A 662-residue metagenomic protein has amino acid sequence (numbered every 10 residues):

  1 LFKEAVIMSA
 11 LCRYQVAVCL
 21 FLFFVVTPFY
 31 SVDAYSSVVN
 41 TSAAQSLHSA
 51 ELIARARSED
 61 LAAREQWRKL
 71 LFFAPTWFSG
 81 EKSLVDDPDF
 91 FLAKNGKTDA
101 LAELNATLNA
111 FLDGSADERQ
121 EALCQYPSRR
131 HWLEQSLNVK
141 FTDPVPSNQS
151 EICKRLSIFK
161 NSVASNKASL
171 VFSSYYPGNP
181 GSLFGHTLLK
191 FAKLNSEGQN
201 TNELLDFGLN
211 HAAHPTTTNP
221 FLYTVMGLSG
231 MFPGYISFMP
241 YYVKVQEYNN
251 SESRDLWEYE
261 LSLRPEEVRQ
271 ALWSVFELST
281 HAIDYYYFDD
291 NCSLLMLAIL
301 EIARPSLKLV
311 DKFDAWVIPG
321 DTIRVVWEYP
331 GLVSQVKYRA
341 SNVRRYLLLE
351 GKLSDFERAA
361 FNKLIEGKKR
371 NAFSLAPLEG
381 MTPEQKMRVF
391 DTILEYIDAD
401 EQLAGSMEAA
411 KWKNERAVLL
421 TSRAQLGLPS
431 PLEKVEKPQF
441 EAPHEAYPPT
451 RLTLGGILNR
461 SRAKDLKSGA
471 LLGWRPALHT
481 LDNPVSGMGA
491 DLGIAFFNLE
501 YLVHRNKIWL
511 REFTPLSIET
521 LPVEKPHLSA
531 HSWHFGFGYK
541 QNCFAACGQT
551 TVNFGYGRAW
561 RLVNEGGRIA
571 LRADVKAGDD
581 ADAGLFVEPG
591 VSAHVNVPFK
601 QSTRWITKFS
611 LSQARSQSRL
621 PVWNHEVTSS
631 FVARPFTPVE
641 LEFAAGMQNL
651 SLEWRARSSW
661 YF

Functional and structural regions predicted by a protein language model:
P75-V163: Low-complexity, highly charged intrinsically disordered N-terminal segments that act as targeting/localization
A164-S251, S468, W474, V503-W509 (+3 more regions): Glycine-rich catalytic cores of cysteine/serine-nucleophile enzymes that process amide/ester linkages in cell-envelope
S174, D289, S293, K337-G489: Outer-membrane beta-barrel initiation region
Y241-W316, G578-D580: Active-site nucleophile-His-acid catalytic modules used for acyl/amide transfer and hydrolysis across diverse enzymes
L452-L458, P476, F497-V503, F513 (+5 more regions): Transmembrane beta-barrel strands of outer-membrane/channel proteins
L458-A470, Y501-R511, K540-T551, V563-E565 (+4 more regions): Solvent-exposed loop/turn segments connecting transmembrane beta-strands in outer-membrane beta-barrel proteins
W474, E642, L650-F662: Outer-membrane beta-barrel "beta-signal"
H479-G487, T520-L528, R561-A570, V597-T607 (+2 more regions): Repeated loop/turn-to-beta-strand initiation elements of outer-membrane beta-barrel proteins
